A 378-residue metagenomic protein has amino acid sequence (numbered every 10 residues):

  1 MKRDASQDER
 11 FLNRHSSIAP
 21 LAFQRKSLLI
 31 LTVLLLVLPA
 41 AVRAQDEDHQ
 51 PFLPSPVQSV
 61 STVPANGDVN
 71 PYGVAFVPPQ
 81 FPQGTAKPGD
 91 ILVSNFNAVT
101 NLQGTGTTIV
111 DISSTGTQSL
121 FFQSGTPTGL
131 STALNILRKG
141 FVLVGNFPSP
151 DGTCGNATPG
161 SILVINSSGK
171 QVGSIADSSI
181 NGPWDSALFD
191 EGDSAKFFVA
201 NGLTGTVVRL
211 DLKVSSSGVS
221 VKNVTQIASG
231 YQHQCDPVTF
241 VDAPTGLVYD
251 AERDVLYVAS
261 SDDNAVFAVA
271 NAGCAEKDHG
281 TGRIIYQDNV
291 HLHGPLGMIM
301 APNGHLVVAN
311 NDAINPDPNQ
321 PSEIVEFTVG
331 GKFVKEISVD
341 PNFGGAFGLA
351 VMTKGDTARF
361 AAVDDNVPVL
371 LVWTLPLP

Functional and structural regions predicted by a protein language model:
S27-P39: Bacterial N-terminal signal peptides
D46-G67, S114-S131, L163-G182, S220-T239 (+2 more regions): Surface-exposed loop and turn segments in beta-propeller and other repeat-based domains that flank or scaffold
V63-P88, G104-G106, S124-V142, F147-P150 (+7 more regions): Beta-rich, blade/repeat-based domains predominating in secreted/periplasmic proteins but also intracellular
F81, N97-L102, P148-T153, D193 (+5 more regions): Short glycine/acidic-enriched loop and turn motifs that connect beta-strands
I91-N95, L143-G145, V199, V258 (+2 more regions): Residue position within the beta-strands of beta-propeller blades
T107-V110, G160-L163, G205-V208, A265-A268 (+3 more regions): A short loop-to-beta-strand structural motif that recurs across blades of beta-propeller domains
I112-S114, L210-V219, V269-K277, V329-G331 (+1 more regions): Short loop/turn segments immediately following beta-strands, especially the blade-tip and inter-blade linker loops
G345-P378: Blade-level signature of beta-propeller repeat domains, shared across WD40, Kelch, NHL, RCC1 and BNR/Asp-box propellers
